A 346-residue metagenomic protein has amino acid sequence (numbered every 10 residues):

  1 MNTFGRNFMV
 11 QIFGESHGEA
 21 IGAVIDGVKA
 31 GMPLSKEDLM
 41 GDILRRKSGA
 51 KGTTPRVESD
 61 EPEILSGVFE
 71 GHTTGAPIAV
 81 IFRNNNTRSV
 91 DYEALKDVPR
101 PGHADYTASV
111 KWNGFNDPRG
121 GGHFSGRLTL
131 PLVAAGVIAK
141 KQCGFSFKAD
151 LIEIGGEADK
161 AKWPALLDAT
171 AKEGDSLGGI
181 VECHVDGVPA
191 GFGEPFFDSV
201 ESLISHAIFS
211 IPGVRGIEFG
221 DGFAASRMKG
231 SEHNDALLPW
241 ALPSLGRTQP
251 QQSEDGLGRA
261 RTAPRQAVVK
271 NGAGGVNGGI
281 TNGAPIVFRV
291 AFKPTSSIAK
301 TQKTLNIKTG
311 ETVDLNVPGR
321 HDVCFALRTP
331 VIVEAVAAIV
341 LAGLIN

Functional and structural regions predicted by a protein language model:
M1-V57: N-terminal, positively charged regions that mediate nucleic acid binding
M9, H17, V80, T295-N346: Internal helix-turn-beta structural module
F13-E19, G174-L177, V181-W240, R265-T312: Glycine-rich anion/phosphate-binding loop at the beta-strand->alpha-helix junction
E19-G31, G126-A149, D198-H206, A284-I286 (+2 more regions): Alpha-helical support elements that line or immediately flank enzyme active sites and cofactor-binding pockets
I43-P101, D105: Glycine-rich, N-terminal phosphate-binding loop and its surrounding beta-alpha-beta segment
K96-G122, L305-H321: Short acidic, glycine/tyrosine-flanked loop/strand segments centered on an H-E-D-like triad
V110-F196, V200: Glycine-rich, mobile lid/loop segments that gate access to catalytic sites or pores
W240-Q266: Intrinsic disorder/low-complexity segments
